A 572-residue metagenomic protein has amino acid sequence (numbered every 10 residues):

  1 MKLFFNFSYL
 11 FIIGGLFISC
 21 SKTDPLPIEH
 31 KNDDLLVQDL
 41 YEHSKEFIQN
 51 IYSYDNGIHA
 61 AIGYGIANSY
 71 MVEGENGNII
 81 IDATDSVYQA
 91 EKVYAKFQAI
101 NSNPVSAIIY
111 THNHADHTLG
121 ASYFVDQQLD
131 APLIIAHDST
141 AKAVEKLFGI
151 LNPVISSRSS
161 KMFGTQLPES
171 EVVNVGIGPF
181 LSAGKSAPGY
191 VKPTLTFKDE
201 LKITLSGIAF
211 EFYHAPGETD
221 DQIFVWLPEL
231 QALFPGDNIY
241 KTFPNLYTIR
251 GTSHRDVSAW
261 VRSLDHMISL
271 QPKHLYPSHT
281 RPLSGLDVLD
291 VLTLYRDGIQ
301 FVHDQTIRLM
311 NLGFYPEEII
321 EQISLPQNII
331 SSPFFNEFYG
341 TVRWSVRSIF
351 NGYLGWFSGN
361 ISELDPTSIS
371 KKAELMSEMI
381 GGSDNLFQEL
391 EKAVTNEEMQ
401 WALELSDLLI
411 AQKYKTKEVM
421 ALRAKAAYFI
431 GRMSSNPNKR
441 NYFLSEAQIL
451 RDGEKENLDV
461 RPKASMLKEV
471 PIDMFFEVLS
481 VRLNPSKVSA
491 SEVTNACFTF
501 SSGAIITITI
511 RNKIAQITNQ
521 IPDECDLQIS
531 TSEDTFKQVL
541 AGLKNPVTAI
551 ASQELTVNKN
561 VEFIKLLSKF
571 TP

Functional and structural regions predicted by a protein language model:
L16-S19: C-terminal motif of bacterial Sec signal peptides marking the signal peptidase cleavage site
T23-Y41, N152-S159, T165-V172, G178 (+3 more regions): Accessory terminal helices/loops
E46, N76-G77, Y88-A136, T196: Active-site metal-binding motif and surrounding structural segment of the metallo-beta-lactamase
F47-N101, F224-L227, Q231-G236: Conserved beta-strand hairpin/beta-sheet module of binuclear metal-dependent hydrolase folds, prominently
G57, V72, D82, F97 (+9 more regions): Divalent metal-coordination and catalytic microenvironments
N78, D85-V87, V191, E200-F314: Metallo-beta-lactamase
K142-H214, A259-Q271: Metallo-beta-lactamase
K392, E398-E404, A411, K415 (+2 more regions): Feature captures hydrophobic
